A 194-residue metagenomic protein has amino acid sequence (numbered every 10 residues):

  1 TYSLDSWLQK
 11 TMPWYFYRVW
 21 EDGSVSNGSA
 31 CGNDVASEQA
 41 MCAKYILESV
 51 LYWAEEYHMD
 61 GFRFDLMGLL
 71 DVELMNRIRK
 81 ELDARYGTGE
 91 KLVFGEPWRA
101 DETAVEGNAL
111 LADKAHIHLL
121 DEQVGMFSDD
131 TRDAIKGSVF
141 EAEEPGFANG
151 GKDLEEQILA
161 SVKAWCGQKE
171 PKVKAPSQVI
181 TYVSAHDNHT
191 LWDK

Functional and structural regions predicted by a protein language model:
T1-Y57, D71-Y86, K91-L92: Substrate-binding/active-site clefts of carbohydrate-active enzymes
Y2-L8, A104-E106, W192-K194: Short, solvent-exposed loop/turn and secondary-structure capping segments
L4-Q9, K172, S177-Y182: Glycine-rich, aromatic-flanked loop segments that form ligand/cofactor-binding clefts across common enzyme folds
S37, R63-L66, K169-E170, K194: Active-site rim elements
W53, F64, V93, H186: Conserved, mostly hydrophobic/aromatic
M59-R63, E90-F94, T181: Structural preference for beta-strand elements that scaffold enzyme active sites
L66-V173: Active-site-proximal helices and loops of the catalytic beta/alpha 8
P176-K194: Loop/helix patches that line or flank the sugar-binding groove of alpha-linked glycan CAZymes
